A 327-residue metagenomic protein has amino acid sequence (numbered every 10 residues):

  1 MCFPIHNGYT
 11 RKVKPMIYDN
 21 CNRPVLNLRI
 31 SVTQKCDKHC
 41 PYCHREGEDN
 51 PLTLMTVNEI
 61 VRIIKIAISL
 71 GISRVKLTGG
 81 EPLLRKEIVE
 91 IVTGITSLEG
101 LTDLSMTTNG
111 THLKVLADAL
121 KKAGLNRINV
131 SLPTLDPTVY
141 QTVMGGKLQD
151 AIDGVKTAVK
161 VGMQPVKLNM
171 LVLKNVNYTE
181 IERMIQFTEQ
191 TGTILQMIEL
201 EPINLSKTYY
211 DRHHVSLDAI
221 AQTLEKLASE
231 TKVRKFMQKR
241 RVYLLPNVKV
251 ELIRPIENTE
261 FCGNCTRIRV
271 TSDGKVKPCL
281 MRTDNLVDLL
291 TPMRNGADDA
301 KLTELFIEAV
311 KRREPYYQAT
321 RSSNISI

Functional and structural regions predicted by a protein language model:
C2-P4, G8-R29, H39-P41, R240-T259 (+1 more regions): N-terminal [4Fe-4S]-dependent radical SAM core
N20-N58, C279-L280: Canonical Radical SAM [4Fe-4S] cluster-binding loop centered on the CxxxCxxC motif and its immediate flanking residues
N27-S31, H44, K76, K167 (+2 more regions): Conserved beta-strand segments that form the floor/walls of ligand-binding pockets within enzyme and binding domains
V32, L195, G274: Residue-level signature of catalytic and energy-coupling elements of molecular machines, predominantly ATP/GTP-dependent
E48-P51, D136-V143, N204-T208, V287-L289: A short acidic, helix-capping loop that chelates divalent metal ions and anchors anionic groups
L54-L77, E81-I198: Radical SAM/AdoMet-radical enzyme domain recognition
I203-Q318: Accessory C-terminal segments flanking Radical SAM cores
